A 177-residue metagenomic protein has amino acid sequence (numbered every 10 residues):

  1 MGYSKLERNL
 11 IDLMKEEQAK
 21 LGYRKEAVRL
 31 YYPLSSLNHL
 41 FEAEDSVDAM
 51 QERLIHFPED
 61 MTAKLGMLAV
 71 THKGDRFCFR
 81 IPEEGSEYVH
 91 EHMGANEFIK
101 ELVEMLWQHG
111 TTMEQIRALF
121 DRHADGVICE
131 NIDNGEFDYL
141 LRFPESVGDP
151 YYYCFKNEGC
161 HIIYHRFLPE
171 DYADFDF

Functional and structural regions predicted by a protein language model:
G2-R29: Positively charged, polyanion-binding regions of nucleic-acid-associated proteins
G2-Y3, E91-F98: Long, charge-rich, low-complexity intrinsically disordered regions
N9, L13, L40, R53 (+4 more regions): Charge-rich, solvent-exposed alpha-helical interaction surfaces
R24-E44, F98-L106: Short glycine-rich, basic-tinged beta-strand/loop micro-motifs
V28, N38-M67: Charge-enriched amphipathic alpha-helical scaffolds
D60-G94: Charged low-complexity interaction tracts in eukaryotic proteins
T112, A118-Y153: A cross-family detector of function-defining hotspots
V147-F177: Intrinsically disordered, low-complexity regulatory segments enriched in Ser/Thr/Pro and charged residues
